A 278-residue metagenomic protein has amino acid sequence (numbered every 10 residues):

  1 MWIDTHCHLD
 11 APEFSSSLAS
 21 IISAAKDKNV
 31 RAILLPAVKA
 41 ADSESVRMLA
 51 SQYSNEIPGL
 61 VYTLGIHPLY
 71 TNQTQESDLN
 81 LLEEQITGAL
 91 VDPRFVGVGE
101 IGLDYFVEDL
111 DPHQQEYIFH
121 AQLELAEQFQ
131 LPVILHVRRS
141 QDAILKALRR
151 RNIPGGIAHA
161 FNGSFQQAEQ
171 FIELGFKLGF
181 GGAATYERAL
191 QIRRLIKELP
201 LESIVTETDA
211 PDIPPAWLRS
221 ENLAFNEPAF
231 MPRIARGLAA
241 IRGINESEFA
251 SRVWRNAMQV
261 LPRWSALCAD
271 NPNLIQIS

Functional and structural regions predicted by a protein language model:
M1-S278: Mid-domain alpha/beta scaffold segments of enzyme catalytic cores
